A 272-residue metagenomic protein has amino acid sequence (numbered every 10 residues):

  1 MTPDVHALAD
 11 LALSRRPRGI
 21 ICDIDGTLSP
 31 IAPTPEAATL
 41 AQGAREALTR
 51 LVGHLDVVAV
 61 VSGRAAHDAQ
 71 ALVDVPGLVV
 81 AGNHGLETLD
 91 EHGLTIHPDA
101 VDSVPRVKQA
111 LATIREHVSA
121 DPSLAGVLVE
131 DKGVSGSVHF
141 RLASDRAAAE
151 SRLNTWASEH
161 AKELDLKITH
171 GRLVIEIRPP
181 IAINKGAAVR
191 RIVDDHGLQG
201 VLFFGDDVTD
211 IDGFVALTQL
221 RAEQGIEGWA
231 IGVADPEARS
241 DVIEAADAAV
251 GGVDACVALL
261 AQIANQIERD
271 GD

Functional and structural regions predicted by a protein language model:
M1-I24, L28-A32, E36, G43 (+2 more regions): Non-catalytic pre-domain segments flanking phosphatase-related domains
T2-P3, R15, G186-D272: Mg2+-dependent phosphoryl-transfer enzymes with acidic/Ser/Thr/Gly-rich catalytic loops
D10-S14, R18-I20, A47-L55, L217: A short, Lys/Arg-enriched amphipathic alpha-helix followed by its capping loop at the start of a domain
R18-I20, L78, V201: The start of beta-strands in P-loop NTPase/AAA+ ATPase cores
C22, G82, G205-D206: Active-site flanking residues adjacent to catalytic metal/cofactor-binding acidic residues
L28-A38, R172-P180: Glycine-rich phosphate-binding "P-loop"
T39-K132: Active-site phosphate-binding/coordination module
L124-A216, E223-I226: Conserved acidic, metal-coordinating active-site core of Asp-based, Mg2+-dependent phosphoryl-transfer enzymes
